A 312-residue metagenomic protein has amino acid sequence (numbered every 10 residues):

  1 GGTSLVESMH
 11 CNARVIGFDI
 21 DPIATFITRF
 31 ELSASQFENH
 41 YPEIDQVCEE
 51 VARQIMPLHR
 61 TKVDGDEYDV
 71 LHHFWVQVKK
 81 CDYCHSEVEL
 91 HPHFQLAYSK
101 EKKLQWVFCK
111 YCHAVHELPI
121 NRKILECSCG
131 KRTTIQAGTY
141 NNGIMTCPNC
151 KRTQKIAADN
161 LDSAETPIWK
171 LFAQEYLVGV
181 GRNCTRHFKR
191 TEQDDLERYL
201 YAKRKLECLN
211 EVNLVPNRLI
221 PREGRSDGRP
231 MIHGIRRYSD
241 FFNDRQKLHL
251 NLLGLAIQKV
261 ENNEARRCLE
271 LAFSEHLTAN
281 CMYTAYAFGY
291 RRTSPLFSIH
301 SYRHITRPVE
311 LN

Functional and structural regions predicted by a protein language model:
G1: Long, structured ligand/cofactor-binding scaffold of large enzymes
S4-L5: Conserved SAM-dependent methyltransferase scaffold
M9-N312: Nucleic-acid modification enzymes, centered on SAM-dependent nucleic-acid methyltransferases
